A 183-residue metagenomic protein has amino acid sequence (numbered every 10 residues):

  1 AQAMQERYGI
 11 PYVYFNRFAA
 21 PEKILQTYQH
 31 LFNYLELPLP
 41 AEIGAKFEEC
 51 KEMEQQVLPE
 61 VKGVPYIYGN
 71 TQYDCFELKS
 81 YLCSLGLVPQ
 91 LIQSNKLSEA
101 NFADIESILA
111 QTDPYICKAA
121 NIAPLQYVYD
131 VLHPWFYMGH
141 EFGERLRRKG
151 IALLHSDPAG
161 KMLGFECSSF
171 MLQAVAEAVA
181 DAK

Functional and structural regions predicted by a protein language model:
A1-K183: An N-terminal assembly and electron-transfer interface module characteristic of large anaerobic redox and radical
